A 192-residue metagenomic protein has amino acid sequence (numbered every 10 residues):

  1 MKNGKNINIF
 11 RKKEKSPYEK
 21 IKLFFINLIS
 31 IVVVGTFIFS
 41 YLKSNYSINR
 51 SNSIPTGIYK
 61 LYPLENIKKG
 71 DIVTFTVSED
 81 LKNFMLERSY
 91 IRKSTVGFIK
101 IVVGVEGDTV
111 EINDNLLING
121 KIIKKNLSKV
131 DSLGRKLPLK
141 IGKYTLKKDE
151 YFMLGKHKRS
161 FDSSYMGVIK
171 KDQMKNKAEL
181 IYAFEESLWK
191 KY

Functional and structural regions predicted by a protein language model:
M1-G97, G167-Y192: Protein maturation boundaries and topogenic segments
K68-V73, D108, D114, E150 (+1 more regions): Structural motif
V77, S132-P138: Short, surface-exposed, low-complexity cationic segments
T95-K125: Mid-length scaffold segments of soluble, non-membrane domains
I118, I122, N126, K136-Y192: Beta-strand-rich cores of mature extracytoplasmic or soluble domains
L127-D131: His/Asp/Glu-enriched short active-site or ligand-binding loop at hydrolase and phosphoryl-transfer sites
